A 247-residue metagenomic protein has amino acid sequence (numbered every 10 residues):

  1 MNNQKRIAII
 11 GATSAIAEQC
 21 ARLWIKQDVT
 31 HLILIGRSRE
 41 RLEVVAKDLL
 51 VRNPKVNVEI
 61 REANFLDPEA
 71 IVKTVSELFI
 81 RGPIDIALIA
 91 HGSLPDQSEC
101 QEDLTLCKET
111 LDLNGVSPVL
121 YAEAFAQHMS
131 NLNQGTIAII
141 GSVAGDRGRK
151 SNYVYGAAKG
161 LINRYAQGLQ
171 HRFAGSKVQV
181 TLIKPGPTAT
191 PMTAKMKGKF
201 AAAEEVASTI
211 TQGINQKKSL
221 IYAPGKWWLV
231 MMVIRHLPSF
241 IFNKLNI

Functional and structural regions predicted by a protein language model:
T13-A15: Conserved glycine-rich cofactor-binding loop
V29-V45: Conserved glycine-rich Rossmann-like NAD(P)H-binding loop of the short-chain dehydrogenase/reductase
V51-E69: Rossmann-fold cofactor-recognition segment
V72, I86, G92-K108, S151: Conserved mid-core segment of classical short-chain dehydrogenase/reductases
A122, A158: Active-site helix of classical SDR
S142: Residue(s) in the substrate-gating loop at a strand-loop-helix junction that position the organic substrate next
L182, A194-R235: C-terminal helical subdomain
